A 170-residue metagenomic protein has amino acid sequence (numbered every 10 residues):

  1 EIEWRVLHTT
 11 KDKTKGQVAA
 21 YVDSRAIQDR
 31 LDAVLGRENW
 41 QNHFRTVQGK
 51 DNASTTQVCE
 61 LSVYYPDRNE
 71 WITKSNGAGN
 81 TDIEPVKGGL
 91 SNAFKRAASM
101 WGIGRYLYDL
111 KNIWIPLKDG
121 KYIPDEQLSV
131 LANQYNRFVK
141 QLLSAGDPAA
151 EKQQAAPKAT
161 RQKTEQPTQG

Functional and structural regions predicted by a protein language model:
E1-Q17: N-terminal, Lys/Arg- and Ser/Thr-rich interaction peptides
W4, D29, K95, P157-Q162: Short, intrinsically disordered low-complexity segments
T9, M100, Q162-E165: General helical structural elements
K15-E151: Positively charged, aromatic-enriched nucleic acid-contacting surfaces
L142-G170: Accessory terminal regions of nucleic-acid processing enzymes
